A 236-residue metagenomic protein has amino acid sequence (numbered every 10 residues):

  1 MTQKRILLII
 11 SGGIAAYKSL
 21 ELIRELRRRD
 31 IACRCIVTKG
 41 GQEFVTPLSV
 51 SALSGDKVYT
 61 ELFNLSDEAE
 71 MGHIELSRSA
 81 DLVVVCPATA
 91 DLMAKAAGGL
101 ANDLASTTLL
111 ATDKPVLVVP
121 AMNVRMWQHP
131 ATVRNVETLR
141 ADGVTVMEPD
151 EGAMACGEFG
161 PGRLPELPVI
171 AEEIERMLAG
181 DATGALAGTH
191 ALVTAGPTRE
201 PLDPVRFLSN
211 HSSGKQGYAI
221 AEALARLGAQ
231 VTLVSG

Functional and structural regions predicted by a protein language model:
M1-L117, V124-G214, Y218-G236: A cross-family phosphate/adenosyl-ligand binding-site feature
